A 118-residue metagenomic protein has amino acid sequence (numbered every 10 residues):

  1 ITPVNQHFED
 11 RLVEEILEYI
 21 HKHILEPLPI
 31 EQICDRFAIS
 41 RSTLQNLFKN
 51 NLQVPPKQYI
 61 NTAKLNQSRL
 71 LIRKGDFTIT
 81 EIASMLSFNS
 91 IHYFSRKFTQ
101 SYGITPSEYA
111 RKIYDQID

Functional and structural regions predicted by a protein language model:
I1-V4, F8-L12, E18, T43: An amphipathic alpha-helical interaction segment
F8-R11, E15, Q32, I39 (+1 more regions): A generic alpha-helix signature
E18, K22, P27, E31 (+2 more regions): Terminal helix-turn-helix DNA-binding modules in bacterial transcription factors
R36-F37, L86-S87, F98: Core residues of bacterial helix-turn-helix
S40-R41, N89-S90: Short coil turns linking two alpha-helices in DNA-binding domains
L44-F48, Y93-F94, F98: Short hydrophobic/aromatic patch on the recognition helix
